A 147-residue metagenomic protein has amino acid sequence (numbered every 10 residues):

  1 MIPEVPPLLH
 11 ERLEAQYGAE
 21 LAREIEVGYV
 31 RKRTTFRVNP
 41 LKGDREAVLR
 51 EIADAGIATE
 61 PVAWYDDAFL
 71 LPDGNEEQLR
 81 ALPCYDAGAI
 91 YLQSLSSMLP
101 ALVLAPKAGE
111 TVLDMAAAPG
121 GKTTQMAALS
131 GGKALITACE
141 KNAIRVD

Functional and structural regions predicted by a protein language model:
M1-D147: S-adenosylmethionine
